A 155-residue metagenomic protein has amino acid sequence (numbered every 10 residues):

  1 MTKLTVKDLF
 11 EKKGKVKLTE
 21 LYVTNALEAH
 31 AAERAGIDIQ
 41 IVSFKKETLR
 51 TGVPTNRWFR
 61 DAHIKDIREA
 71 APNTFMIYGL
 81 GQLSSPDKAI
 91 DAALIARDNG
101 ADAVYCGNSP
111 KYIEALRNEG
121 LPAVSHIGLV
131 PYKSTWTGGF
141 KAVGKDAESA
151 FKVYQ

Functional and structural regions predicted by a protein language model:
M1, T24, T55-H63, S84-K88 (+1 more regions): Short secondary-structure boundary/capping elements
M1-Y22, W136: N-terminal amphipathic alpha-helix/helix-capping segment at the start of soluble metabolic enzymes
T2, T19-E20, R60-D66, P72: Metallocofactor- and cofactor-centric catalytic cores in central/energy metabolism, strongly enriched
T19-V23, A103-C106: Short, hydrophobic beta-strand segments that form beta-sheet elements in well-ordered domains
E20-Y22, I39-I41, F75-G79: Short, conserved beta-strand segments within well-ordered enzyme catalytic domains that often line or immediately flank
N25, A32, A123: Conserved, mostly hydrophobic/aromatic
E28-I67, A101-L116: Glycine-rich, proline-tolerant flexible connector loops at the mouths of alpha/beta enzymes
N73-I77, L83-Q155: Conserved anion-binding
